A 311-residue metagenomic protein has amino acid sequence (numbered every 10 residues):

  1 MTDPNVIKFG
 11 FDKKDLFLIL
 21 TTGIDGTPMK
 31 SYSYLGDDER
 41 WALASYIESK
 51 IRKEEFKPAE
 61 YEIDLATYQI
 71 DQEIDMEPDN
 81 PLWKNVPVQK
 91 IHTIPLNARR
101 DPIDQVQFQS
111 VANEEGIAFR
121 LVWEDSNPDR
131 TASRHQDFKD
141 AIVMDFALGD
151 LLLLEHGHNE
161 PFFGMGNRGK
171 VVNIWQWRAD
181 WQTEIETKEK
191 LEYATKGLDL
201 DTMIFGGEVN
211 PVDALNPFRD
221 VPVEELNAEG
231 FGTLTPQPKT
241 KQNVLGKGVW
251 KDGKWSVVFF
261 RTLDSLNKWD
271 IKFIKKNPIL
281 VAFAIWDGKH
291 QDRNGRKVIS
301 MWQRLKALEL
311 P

Functional and structural regions predicted by a protein language model:
M1-E48: Extracytoplasmic electron-transfer domains, predominantly the class I c-type cytochrome c fold
I24, W41-I51, E55-D64, F162 (+1 more regions): Long, contiguous interaction/targeting segments characteristic of exported/extracellular or secretory-pathway proteins
P28, P128, L266-K268: Short beta-strands and strand-coil junctions in structured, solvent-facing domains, enriched
I51-L121, D125-D129, D220-N227, F231-Q237 (+2 more regions): Order/disorder boundary and secretion-linked terminal/linker segments
K90-L215, I271-K297: Surface-exposed, glycine/proline- and aromatic-rich loop segments on solvent-exposed faces across compartments
V106-Q109, V244-W250: Beta-strand-rich interaction surfaces with strong enrichment in secreted/lumenal proteins
T195, T202-K247: Glycine-aromatic-enriched beta-strand/loop faces of beta-sandwich-type recognition domains, especially lectin-like
K251-P311: Long, compositionally biased interface segments
